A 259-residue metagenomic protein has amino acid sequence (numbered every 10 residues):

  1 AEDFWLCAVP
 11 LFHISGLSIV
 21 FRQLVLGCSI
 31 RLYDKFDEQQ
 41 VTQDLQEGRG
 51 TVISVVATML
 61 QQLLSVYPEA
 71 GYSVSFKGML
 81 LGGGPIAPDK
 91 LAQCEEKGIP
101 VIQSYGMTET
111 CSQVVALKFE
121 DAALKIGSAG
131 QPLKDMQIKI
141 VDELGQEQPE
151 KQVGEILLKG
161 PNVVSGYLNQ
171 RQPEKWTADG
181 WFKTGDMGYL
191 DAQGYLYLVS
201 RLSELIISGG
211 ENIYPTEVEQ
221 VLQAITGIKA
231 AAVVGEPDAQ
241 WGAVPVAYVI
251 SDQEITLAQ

Functional and structural regions predicted by a protein language model:
A1-F4, F12-V52, V66: Conserved AMP-binding/adenylation subdomain of ANL enzymes
A8-H13, G84: Conserved AMP-binding
V25, G50-V55, L64-L124, Q137: Gly/Ser/Thr-rich phosphate-binding loop
G83, G106, G130, D186 (+1 more regions): Active-site glycine-centered loops adjacent to acidic/histidine catalytic or metal-binding residues that shape
I102-E109, G130-P132, V233-P237: Beta-strand->loop->alpha-helix junctions that form or flank phosphate-binding loops in nucleotide-handling enzymes
K125, Q137-L158, A192-Q193, E254-A258: Conserved beta-loop-beta connector loops within the AMP-binding
Q131-D135, Q146-K175, E211-I213: Conserved ATP/PPi-binding loop(s) of AMP-dependent carboxylate-activating enzymes
G160, S165-G166, M187-Q259: AMP-binding/adenylate-forming catalytic core of the ANL superfamily
